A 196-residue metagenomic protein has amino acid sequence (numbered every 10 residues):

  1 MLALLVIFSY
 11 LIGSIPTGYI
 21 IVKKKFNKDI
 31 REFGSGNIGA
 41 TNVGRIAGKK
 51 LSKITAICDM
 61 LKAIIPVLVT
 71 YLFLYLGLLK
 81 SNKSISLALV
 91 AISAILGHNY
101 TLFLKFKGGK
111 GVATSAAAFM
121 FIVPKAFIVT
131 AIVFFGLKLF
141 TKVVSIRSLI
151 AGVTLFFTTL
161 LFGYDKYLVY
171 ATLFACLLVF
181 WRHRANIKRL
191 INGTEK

Functional and structural regions predicted by a protein language model:
M1-K25: N-terminal signal-anchor transmembrane alpha helix
A3-F8, K53, L87-I92, F127-I132 (+2 more regions): Hydrophobic alpha-helical transmembrane segments
L5, L51-I57, L61-L102, F134-F135: Nucleotide and nucleotide-moiety/phosphate-recognizing core
S9, V67-Y71, H98, L102 (+4 more regions): Structural signal for membrane-spanning alpha-helices in multi-pass inner-membrane proteins, emphasizing helix cores
G18-I21, G97-K107, F134-T141, R184-K188: C-terminal ends of transmembrane helices
Y19-S52, R184, K188-K196: Cytosolic, membrane-interface loops and tails of multi-pass inner-membrane proteins
D29-N37, F103-A116, V143-A151: Short, non-helical or kinked segments that cap or interrupt transmembrane helices
G44-G48, T70-L74, G109-T141, V153-F162: Interfacial segments of multi-pass membrane proteins
